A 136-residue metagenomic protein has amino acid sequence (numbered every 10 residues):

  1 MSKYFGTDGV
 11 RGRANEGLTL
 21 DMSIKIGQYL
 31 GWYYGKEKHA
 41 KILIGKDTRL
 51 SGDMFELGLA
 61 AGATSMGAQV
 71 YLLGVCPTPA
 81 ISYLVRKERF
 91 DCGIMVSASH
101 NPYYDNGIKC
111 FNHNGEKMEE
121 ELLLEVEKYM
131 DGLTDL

Functional and structural regions predicted by a protein language model:
S2-L136: Gly/Ser-rich phosphate-binding catalytic loop and adjacent alpha/beta segment that cradle a phosphoryl group at enzyme
